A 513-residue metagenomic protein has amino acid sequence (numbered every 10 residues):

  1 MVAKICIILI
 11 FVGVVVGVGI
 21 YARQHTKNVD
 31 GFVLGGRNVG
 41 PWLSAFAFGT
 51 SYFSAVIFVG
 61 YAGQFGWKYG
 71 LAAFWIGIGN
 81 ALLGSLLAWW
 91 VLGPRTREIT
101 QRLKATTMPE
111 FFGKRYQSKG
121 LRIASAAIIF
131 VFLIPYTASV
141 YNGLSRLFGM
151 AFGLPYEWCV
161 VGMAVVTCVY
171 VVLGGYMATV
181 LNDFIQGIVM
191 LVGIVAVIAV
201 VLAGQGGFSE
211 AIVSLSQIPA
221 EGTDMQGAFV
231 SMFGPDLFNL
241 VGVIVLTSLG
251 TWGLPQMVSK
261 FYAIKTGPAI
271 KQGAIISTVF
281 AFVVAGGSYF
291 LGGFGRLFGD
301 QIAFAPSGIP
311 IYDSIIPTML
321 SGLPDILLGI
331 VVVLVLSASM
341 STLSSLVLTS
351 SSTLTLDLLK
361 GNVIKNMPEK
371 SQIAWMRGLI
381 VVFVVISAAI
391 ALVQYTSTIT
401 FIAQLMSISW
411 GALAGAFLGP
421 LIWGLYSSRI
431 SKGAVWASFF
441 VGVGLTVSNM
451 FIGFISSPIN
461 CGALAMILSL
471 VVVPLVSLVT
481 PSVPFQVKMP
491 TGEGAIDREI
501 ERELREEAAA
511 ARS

Functional and structural regions predicted by a protein language model:
M1-S513: Membrane-embedded helix-loop-helix hairpins and adjacent transmembrane boundary segments in multi-pass transporters
